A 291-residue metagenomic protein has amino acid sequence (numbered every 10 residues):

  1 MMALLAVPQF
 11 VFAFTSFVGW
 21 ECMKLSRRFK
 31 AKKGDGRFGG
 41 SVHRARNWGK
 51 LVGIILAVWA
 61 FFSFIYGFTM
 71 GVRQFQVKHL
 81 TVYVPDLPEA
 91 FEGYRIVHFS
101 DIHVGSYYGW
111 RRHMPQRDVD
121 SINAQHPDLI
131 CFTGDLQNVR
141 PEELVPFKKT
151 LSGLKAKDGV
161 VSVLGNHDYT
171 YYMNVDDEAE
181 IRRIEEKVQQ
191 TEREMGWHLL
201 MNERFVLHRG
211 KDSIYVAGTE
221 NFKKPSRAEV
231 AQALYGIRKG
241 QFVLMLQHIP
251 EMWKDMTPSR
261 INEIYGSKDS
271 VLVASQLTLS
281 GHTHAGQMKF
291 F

Functional and structural regions predicted by a protein language model:
M1-V72: Non-catalytic terminal accessory segments
M2, T81-D86, E203, E220: Short, well-ordered turn and helix-capping elements at secondary-structure junctions
M70-L87: Alpha-helical transmembrane signal-anchor/signal-peptide segments
E89-F291: Soluble catalytic domains of enzymes that build or remodel membrane lipids, polysaccharides, and related
